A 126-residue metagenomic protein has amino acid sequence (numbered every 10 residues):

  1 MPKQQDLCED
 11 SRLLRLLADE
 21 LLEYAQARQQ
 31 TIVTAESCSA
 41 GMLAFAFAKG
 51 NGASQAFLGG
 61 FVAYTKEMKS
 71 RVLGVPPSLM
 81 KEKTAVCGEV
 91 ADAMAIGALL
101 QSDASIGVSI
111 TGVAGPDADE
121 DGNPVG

Functional and structural regions predicted by a protein language model:
M1-G126: Short alpha-helical segments enriched in small residues
